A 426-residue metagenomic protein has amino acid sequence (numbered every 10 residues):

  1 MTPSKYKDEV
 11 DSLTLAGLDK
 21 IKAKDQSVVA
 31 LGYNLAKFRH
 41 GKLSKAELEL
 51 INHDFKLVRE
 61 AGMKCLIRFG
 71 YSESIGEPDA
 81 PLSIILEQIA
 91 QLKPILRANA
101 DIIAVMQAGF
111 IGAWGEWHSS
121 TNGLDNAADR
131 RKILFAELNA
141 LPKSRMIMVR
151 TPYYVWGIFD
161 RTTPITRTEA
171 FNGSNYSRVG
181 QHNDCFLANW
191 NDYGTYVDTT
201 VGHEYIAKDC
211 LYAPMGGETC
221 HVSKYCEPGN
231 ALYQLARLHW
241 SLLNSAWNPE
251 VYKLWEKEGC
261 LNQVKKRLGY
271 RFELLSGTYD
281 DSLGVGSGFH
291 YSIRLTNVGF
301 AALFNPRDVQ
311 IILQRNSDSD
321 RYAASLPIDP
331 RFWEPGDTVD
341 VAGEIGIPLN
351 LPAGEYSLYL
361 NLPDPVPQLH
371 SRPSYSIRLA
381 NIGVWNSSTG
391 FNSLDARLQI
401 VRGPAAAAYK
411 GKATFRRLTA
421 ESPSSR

Functional and structural regions predicted by a protein language model:
P3-K22, Y225-Y233: Short, acidic/polar
L13-S72, L82-I85: Aromatic-lined substrate-binding rim segments of carbohydrate-active enzymes
D25-S27, A61-C65, N99-A104, P142-M146 (+2 more regions): Short, well-ordered coil/turn segments that N-cap beta-strands
N34-F38, Y71-G76, F110-W114, P152-W156: Solvent-exposed loop/turn segments at secondary-structure junctions within structured extracellular/periplasmic domains
A46-K64, D79-Q107, A127-A140: An active-site-proximal structural segment forming one wall of the substrate-binding cleft that immediately precedes
V105-G112, E116, S120-P249: Catalytic-core regions of glycoside hydrolase
C226-Y279: Catalytic cores of secreted or luminal carbohydrate-active enzymes
N262-R426: Extracellular/luminal regions of secreted and cell-surface proteins that mediate adhesion/ECM remodeling
